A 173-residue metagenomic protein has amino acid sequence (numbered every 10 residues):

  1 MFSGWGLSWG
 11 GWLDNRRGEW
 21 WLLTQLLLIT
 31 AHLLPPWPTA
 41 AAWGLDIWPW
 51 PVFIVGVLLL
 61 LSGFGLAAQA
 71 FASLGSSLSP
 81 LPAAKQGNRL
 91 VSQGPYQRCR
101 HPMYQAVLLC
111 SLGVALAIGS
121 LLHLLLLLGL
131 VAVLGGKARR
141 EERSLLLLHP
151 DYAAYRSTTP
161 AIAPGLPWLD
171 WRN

Functional and structural regions predicted by a protein language model:
M1-S92, L109-N173: Membrane-anchoring alpha-helices and their flanking helix-loop junctions
Q93, Q97-Q105: Histidine-centered phosphotransfer motif of kinases
